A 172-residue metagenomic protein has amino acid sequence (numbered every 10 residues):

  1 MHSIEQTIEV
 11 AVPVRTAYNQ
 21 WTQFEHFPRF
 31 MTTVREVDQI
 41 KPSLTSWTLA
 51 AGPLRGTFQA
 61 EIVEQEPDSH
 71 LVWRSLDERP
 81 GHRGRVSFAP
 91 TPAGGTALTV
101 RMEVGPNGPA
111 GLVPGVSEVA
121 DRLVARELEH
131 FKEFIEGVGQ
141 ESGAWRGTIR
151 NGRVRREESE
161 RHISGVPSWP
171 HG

Functional and structural regions predicted by a protein language model:
M1, P53-R55, R79-G81: Glycine-centered tight beta-turn/hairpin loop motif at sheet-sheet or coil-to-beta transitions
M1-L44, H130, E136, R153-G172: Hydrophobic ligand-binding cavity/cleft-lining segments
S3-T7, L44, T57, H70 (+2 more regions): Intrinsic-disorder/low-complexity, polar/charged segments enriched in Ser/Thr/Lys/Arg/Asp/Glu/Gln
T7-A11, D38, T48, E61 (+2 more regions): Generic structural detector for well-ordered beta-strands
K41-S43, P67, P92: Residue-level recognition of beta-strand termini and adjacent short loop/turns
T45-A51, L71-D77: Short beta-strand segments that buttress and anchor functional surface loops
E61-V63, R74-E133, G137, S142-A144 (+2 more regions): Beta-strand/loop substructures that line and gate deep hydrophobic ligand-binding cavities in soluble
Q65-L71: Short, surface-exposed linear segments at secondary-structure transitions and domain or protein termini
